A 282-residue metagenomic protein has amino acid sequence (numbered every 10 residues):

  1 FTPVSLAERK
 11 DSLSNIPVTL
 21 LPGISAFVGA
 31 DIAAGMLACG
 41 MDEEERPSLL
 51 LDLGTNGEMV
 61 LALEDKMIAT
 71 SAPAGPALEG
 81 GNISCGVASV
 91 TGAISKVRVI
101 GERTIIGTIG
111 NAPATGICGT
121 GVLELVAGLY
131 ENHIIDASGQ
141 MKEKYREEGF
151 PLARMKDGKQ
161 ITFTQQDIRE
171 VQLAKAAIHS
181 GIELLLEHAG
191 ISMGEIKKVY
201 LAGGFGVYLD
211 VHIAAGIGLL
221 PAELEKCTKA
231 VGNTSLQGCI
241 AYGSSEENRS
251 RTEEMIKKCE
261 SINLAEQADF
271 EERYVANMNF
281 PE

Functional and structural regions predicted by a protein language model:
F1-D52, E58-E282: Helical "lid/coupling" subdomains associated with nucleotide-phosphate turnover
